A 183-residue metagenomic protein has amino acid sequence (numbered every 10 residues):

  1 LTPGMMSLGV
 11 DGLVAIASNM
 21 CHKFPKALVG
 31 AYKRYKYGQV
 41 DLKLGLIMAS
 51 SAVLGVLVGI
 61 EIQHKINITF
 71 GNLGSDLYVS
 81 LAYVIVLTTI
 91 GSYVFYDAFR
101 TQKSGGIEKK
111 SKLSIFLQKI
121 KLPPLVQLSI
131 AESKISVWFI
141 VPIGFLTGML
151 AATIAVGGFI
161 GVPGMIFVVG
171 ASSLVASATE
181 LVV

Functional and structural regions predicted by a protein language model:
L1-G45: Juxtamembrane transmembrane-helix termini in multi-pass membrane transport proteins
T2-L13, F159-V175: Interfacial segments of multi-pass membrane proteins
L13, K43, L77-S80, G157 (+1 more regions): Residues that define the loop-to-transmembrane-helix transition and helix capping in multi-pass membrane transporters
I16, L46, S80-Y83, I160 (+1 more regions): Hydrophobic/aromatic positions within or immediately flanking transmembrane alpha-helices of multi-pass small-molecule
I16-A27, A49-V53, S177-V183: Transmembrane helix-bundle signature of multi-pass membrane transporters/permeases
A31-Y32, G148-M149, G164, V168: Alpha-helical transmembrane segments of multipass membrane proteins
K36-L146, F167: Juxtamembrane transmembrane-helix boundary motif
G144-A155: Transmembrane alpha-helix interface/packing and boundary motifs in multi-pass membrane proteins, characterized by
